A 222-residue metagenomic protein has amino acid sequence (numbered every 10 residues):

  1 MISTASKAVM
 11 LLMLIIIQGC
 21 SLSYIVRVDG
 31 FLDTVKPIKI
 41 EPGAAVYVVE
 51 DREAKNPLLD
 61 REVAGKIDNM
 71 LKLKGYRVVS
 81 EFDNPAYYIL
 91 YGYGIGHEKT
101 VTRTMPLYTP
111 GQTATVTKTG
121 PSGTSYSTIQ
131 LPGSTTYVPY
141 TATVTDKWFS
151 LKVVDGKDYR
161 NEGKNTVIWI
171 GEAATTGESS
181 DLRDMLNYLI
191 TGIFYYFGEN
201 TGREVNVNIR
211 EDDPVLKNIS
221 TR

Functional and structural regions predicted by a protein language model:
M1-V9: Bacterial N-terminal signal peptides that target proteins for export
V9-G19: Bacterial N-terminal signal peptides
G19-K74, V79-S80, G96, T100-R103 (+1 more regions): A structural "domain/chain start" motif
S21-I38, T136-R222: C-terminal/domain-edge helix-coil "capping" segments
G43, L71, D83-Y88, V144-W148 (+1 more regions): Extracytoplasmic
A45-V49, Y88-G92, S150-K152, I168-E172: Soluble periplasmic/extracytoplasmic beta-strand elements of cell-envelope proteins
A54-G65, D83, T176-Y188: Soluble non-cytosolic domains of exported or imported proteins
Y91-N161: Surface-exposed short loop/turn segments
